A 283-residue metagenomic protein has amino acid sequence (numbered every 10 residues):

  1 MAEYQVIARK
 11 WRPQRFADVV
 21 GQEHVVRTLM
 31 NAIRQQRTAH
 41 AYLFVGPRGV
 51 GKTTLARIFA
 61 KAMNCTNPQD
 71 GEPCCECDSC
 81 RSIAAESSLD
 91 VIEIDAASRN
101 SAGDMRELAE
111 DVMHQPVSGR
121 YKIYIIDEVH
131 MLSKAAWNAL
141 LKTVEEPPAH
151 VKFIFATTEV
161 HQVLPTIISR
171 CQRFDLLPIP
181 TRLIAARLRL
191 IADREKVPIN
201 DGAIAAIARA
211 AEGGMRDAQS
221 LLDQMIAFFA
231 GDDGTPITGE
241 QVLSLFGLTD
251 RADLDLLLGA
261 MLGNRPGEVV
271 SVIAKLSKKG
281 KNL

Functional and structural regions predicted by a protein language model:
M1-R173: P-loop/Walker A NTP-binding region and its immediately flanking N-terminal helices in P-loop NTPase folds
K61, D78, S82-L89, D104-E110 (+2 more regions): Extended, largely alpha-helical regulatory/partner-binding modules appended to the mid-to-C-terminal parts
